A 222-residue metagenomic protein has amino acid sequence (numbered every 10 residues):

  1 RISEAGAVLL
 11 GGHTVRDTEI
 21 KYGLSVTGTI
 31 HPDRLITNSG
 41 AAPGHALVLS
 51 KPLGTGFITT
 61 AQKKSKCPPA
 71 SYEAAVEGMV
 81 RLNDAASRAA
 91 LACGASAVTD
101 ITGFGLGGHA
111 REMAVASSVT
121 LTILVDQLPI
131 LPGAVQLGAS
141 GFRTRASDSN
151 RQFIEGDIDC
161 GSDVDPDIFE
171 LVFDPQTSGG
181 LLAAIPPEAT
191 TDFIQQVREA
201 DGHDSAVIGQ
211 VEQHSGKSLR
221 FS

Functional and structural regions predicted by a protein language model:
R1-S222: Helix-biased detector of long, well-ordered alpha-helical tracts
